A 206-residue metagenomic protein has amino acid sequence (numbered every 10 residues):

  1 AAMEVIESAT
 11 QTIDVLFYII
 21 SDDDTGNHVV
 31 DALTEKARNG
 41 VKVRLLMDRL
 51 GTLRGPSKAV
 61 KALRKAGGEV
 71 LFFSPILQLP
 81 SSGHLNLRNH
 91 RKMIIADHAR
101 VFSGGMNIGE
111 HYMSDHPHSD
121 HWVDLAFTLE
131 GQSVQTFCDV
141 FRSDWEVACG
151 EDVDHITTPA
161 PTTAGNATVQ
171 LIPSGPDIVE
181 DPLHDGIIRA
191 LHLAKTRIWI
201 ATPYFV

Functional and structural regions predicted by a protein language model:
A1-V206: Charged, low-complexity intrinsically disordered terminal segments
